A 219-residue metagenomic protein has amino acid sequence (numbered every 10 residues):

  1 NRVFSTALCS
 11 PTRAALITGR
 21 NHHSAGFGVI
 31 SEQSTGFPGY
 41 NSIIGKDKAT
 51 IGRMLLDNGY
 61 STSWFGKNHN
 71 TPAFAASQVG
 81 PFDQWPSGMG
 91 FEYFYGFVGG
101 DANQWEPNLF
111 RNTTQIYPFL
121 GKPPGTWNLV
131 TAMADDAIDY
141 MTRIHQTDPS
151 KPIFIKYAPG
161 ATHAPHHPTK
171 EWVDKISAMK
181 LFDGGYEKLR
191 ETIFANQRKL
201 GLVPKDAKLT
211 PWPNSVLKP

Functional and structural regions predicted by a protein language model:
N1-P219: Formylglycine-dependent sulfatase
